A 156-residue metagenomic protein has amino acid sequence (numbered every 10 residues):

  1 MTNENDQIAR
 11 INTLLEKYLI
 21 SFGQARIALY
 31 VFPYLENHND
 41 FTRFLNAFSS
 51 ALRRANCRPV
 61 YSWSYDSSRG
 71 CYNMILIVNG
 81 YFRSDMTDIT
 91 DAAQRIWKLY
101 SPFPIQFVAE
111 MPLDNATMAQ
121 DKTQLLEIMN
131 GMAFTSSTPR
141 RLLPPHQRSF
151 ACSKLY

Functional and structural regions predicted by a protein language model:
M1-F22, G80-Y156: Catalytic "initiation/cleavage/transfer" segments centered on a nucleophilic residue and adjacent nucleic-acid-engaging
N12-D66: Signature for HUH/AEP ssDNA processing cores
N39, C71-N73, A116-D121: Short, solvent-exposed polar/charged micro-motifs at secondary-structure junctions
R43, R69-N73, D85-D88, A92: Short, well-structured alpha-helical interface segments that form or flank functional binding sites
Y61-F82: Histidine-centered divalent-metal-coordination microenvironment in nucleic-acid enzymes
